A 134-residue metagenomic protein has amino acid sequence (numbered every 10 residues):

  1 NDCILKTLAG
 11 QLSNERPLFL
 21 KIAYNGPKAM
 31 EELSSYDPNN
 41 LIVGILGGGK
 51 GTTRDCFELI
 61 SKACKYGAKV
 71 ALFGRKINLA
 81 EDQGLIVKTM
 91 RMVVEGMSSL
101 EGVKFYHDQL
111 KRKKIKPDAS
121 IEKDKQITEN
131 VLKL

Functional and structural regions predicted by a protein language model:
N1-V43, R54-K69: Alpha/beta enzyme core
T7, T52-T53, T89, T128: Residue-identity detector for threonine
I45-K50, Y66-Q83: Glycine-rich phosphate-binding active-site loops on the catalytic face of alpha/beta enzymes
C64-Y66, N78-V131: C-terminal helical cap(s) of enzyme catalytic domains, especially alpha/beta-barrels
